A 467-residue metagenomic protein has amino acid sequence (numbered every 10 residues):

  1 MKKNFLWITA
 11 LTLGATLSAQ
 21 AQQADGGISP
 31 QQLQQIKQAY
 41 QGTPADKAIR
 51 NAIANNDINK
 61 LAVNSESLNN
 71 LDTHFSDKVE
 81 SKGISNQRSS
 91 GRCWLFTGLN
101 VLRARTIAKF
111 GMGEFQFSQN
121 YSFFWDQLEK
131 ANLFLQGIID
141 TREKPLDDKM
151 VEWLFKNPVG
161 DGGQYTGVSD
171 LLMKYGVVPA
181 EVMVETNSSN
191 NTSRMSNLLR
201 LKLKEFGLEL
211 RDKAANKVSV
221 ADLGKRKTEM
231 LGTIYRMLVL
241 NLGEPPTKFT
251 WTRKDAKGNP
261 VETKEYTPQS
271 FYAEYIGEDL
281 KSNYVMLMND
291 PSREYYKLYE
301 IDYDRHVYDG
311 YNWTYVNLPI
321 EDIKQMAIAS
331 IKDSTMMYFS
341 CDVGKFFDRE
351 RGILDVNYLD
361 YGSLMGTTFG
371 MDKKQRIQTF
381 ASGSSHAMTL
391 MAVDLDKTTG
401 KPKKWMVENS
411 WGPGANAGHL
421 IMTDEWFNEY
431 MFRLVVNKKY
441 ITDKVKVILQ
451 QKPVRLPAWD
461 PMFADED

Functional and structural regions predicted by a protein language model:
M1-A24: Bacterial Sec-dependent N-terminal signal peptides
Q23-A24, K217-D467: Active-site signature of cysteine proteases
A24-G83: N-terminal regions that are enriched for targeting/export leaders and immediately downstream pro/stem segments
L71-T141: Post-signal peptide N-terminal segment of secreted/secretory-pathway proteins
V79-G91, W153-V159, D309-N317, M326-A327 (+1 more regions): Second-shell loop/turn segments in exported
S89, T97-G98, L102, Q164-V168 (+2 more regions): Stable alpha-helical elements in mature extracytoplasmic
L95, Y121-F124, D170, P179-V182 (+3 more regions): Structural recognition of the beta-strand scaffold that forms the well-ordered cores of secreted hydrolase catalytic
Q119-F249: Papain-like cysteine protease catalytic cores
